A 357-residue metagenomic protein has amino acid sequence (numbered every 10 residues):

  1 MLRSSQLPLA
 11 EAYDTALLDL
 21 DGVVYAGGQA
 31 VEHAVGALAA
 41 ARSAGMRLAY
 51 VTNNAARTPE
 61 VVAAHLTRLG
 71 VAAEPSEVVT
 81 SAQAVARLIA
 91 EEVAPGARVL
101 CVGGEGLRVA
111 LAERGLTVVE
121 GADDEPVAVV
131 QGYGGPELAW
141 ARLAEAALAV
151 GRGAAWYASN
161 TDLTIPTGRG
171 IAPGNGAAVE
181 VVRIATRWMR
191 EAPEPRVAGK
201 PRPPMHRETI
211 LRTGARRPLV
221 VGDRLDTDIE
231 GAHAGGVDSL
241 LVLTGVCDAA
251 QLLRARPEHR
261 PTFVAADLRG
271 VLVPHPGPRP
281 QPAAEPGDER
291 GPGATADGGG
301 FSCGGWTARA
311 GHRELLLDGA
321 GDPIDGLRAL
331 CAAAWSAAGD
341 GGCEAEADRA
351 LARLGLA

Functional and structural regions predicted by a protein language model:
M1-L18, A26-G28, V35, A39-S43 (+4 more regions): Asp-based, Mg2+/Mn2+-dependent phosphohydrolase catalytic module
G22: Receiver (REC) domain active-site loop signature in two-component systems and cognate sites in sensor histidine kinases
V51: Glycine-rich loop-to-alpha-helix module at the N-terminal edge of alpha/beta enzyme cores
S81-Q83: Polytopic endomembrane small-metabolite transporters, centered on the Drug/Metabolite Transporter
